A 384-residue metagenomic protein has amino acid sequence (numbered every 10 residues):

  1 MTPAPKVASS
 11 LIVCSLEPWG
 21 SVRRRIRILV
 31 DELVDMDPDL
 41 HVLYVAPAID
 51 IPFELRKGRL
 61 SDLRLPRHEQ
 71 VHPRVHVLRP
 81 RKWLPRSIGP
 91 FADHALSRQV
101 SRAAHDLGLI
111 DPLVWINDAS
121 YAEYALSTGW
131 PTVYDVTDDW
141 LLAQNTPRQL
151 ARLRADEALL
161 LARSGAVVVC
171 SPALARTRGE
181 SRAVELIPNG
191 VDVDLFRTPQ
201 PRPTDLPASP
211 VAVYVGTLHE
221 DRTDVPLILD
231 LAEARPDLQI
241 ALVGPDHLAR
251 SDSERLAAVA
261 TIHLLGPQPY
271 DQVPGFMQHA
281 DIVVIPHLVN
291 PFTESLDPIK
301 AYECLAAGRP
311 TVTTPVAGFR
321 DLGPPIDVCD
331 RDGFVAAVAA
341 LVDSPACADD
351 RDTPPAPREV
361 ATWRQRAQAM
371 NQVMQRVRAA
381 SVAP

Functional and structural regions predicted by a protein language model:
R24, E220, D271-F276, V283-E303 (+1 more regions): Nucleotide-sugar-dependent
S101-H105, P147-V167: Membrane-proximal helix-turn-helix segments that form the acceptor-binding/catalytic region of lipid-linked
A173, I187-P199: Carbohydrate-associated surface elements
D205-R222, I228-A232, E359: Conserved donor-binding/catalytic core segment of Leloir-type glycosyltransferases
V215, Q239-S251: Glycosyltransferase donor-sugar binding loop
R250-P274: Nucleotide-activated donor-binding/catalytic signature segment of Leloir-type glycosyltransferases, i.e., the conserved
R320-L341: Change "using UDP/GDP/dTDP sugars" to "using nucleotide sugars
A346-A379: A charged, aromatic-enriched C-terminal amphipathic alpha-helix characteristic of glycosyltransferases across folds
